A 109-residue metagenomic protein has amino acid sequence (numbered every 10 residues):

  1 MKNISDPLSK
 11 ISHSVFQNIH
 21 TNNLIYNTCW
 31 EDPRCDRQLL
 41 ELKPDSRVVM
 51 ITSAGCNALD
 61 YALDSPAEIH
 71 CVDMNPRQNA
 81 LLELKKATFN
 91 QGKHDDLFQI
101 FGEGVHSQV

Functional and structural regions predicted by a protein language model:
M1-N18: N-terminal, positively charged/glycine-rich alpha-helical extensions of SAM-dependent methyltransferases
N3, R77-V109: Class I S-adenosyl-L-methionine-dependent methyltransferase module
N23-R47, C56: Conserved alpha-helix/loop element of class I SAM-dependent methyltransferases that forms part of the SAM/SAH-binding
L42, P66-I69: An N-terminal structural lobe/cap that precedes and organizes the functional/catalytic core across diverse proteins
V49, H70: Conserved beta-strand positions in the Rossmann-like core of class I SAM-dependent methyltransferases
A54-P66: Conserved SAM-binding loop of SAM-dependent methyltransferases across substrates and taxa, primarily the Class I
C71-P76: Conserved acidic E/D residue at the C-terminus of a beta-strand in Rossmann-like folds
